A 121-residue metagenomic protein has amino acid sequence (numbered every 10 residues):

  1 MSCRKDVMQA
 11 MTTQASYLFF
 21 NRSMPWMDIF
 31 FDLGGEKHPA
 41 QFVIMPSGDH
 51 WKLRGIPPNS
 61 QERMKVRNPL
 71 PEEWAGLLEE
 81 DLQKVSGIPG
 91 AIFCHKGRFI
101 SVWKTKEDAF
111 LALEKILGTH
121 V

Functional and structural regions predicted by a protein language model:
M1-V121: C-terminal accessory domains and tails appended to enzymatic cores
